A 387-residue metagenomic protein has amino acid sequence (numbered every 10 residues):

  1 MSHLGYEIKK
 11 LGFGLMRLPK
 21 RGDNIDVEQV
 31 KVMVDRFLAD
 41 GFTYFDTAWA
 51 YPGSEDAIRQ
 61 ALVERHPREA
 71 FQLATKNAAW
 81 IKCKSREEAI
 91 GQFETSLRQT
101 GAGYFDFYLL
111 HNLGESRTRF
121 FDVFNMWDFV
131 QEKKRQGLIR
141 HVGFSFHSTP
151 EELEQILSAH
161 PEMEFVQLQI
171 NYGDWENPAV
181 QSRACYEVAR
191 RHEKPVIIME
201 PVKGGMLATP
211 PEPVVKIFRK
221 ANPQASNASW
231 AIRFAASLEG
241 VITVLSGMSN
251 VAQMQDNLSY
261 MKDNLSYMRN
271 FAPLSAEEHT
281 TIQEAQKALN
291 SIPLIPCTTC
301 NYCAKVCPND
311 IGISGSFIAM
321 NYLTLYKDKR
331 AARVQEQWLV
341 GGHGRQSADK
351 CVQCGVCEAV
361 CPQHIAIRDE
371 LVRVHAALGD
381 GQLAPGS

Functional and structural regions predicted by a protein language model:
M1-F71, F129, R135: N-terminal binding-site loop/beta-alpha segment at the start of enzyme catalytic domains that lines or forms
Y6-L11, G41-Y44, P67-F71, G101-D106 (+4 more regions): Short, well-ordered coil/turn segments that N-cap beta-strands
M16-E28, K76-E88, S116-R119, V214-A225: Active-site mouth loops of central-metabolism enzymes
A39, E88-L109, Q131-Q136: CE4/NodB-like, metal-dependent polysaccharide N-deacetylase domain that modifies extracellular/periplasmic N-acetylated
S54-E64, S85-L97, G101, T118-D128 (+1 more regions): Distinct, well-ordered alpha-helical segments
E69-K82, Y108-H111: A short, structured active-site edge motif that brings together acidic residues
L113-T298, Y302-I311, G315-I318, L325-E336 (+2 more regions): Beta/alpha (TIM)-barrel catalytic core signal, keyed to glycine-rich beta->alpha loops juxtaposed to Asp/Glu that bind
Q382-S387: Short, basic, low-complexity termini and linkers enriched in Ser/Thr/Gly/Pro that act as targeting/leader peptides
